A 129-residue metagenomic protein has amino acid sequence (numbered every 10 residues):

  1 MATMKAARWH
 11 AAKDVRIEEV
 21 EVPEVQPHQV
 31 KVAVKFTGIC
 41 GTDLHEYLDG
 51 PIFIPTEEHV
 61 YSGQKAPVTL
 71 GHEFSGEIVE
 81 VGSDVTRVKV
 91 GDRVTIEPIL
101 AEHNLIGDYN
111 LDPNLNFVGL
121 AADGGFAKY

Functional and structural regions predicted by a protein language model:
A2-A7: Short structural boundary motif marking the start of a folded domain
R8-E24, G41-E77, D108-A121: N-terminal glycine-rich cofactor-binding segment
P23-T37, I52-H103: Glycine-rich beta-strand-centered segment in the early N-terminal region that forms part of a ligand/cofactor-binding
E102, A121-Y129: A structural motif shared across PLP-dependent enzymes of the aminotransferase-like
